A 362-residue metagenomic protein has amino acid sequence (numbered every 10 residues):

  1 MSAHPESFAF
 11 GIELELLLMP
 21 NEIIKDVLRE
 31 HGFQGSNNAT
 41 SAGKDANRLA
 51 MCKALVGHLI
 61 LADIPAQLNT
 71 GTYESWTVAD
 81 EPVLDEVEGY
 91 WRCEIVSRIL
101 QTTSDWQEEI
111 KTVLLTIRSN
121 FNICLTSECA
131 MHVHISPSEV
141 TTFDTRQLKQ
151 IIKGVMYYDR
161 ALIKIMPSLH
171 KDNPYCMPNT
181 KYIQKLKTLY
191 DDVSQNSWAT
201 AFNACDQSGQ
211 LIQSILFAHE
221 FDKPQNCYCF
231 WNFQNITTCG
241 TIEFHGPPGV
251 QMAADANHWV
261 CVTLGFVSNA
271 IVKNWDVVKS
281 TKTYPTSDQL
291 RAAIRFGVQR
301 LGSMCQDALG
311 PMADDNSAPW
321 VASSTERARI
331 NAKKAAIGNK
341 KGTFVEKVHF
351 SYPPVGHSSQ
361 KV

Functional and structural regions predicted by a protein language model:
M1-C124, V140, T145-V362: C-terminal accessory/tail domains of diverse enzymes
